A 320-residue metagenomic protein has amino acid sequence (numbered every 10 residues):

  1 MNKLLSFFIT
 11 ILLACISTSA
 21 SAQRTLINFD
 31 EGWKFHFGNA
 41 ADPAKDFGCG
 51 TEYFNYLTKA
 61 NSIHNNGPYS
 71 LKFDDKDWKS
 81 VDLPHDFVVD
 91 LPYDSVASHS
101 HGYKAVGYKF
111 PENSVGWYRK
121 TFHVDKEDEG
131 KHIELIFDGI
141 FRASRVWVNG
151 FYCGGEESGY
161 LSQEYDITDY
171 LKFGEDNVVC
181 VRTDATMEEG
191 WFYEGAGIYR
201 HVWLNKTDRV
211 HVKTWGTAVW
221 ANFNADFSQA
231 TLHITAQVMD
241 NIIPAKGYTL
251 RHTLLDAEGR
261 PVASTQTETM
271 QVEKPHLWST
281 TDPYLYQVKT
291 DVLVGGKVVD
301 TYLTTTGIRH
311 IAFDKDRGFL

Functional and structural regions predicted by a protein language model:
M1-R24: Bacterial Sec-dependent N-terminal signal peptides
S21-H99, V178-D184: Accessory carbohydrate-binding/adhesion or oligomerization-edge regions at the termini of glycan-active proteins
H36-A40, N55, F87-D94, Y108-A218 (+3 more regions): Accessory beta-strand-rich segments of carbohydrate-active enzymes
V148, Q229-T267, V288: Beta-strand-rich binding/interaction modules
Y165-Y170, E268-P283: Signal that preferentially marks extracellular ectodomain short beta-strand elements of beta-sandwich modules
N177-V181, Y284-V294: Short, aromatic- and glycine-rich surface loops/edge beta-strands on solvent-exposed regions
R209-I243: Surface beta-strand/loop "capping" patches
G216-T217, K289-L320: N-terminal carbohydrate-binding accessory modules
